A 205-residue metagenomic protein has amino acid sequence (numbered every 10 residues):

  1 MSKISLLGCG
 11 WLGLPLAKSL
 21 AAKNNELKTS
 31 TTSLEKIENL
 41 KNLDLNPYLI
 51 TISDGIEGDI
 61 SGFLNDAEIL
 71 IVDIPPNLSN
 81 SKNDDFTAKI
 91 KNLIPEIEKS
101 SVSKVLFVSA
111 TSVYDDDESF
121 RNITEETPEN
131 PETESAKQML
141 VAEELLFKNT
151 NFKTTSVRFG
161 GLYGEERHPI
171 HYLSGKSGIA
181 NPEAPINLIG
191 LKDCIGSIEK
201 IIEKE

Functional and structural regions predicted by a protein language model:
I4-G8: Conserved N-terminal Rossmann-fold NAD(P)-binding element of oxidoreductases
G13-L14: N-terminal Rossmann-fold NAD(P) dinucleotide-binding loop
L43-A67: Conserved Rossmann-fold cofactor-binding substructure of NAD(P)-dependent oxidoreductases
N65-L106: NAD(P)-cofactor binding segment of oxidoreductase domains
N92-P131: Conserved Rossmann-fold NAD(P)-dependent oxidoreductase catalytic core, especially the SDR/UDP-sugar
E118-S156: Catalytic helix-loop patch of NAD(P)-dependent Rossmann-fold dehydrogenases
R158-L173: Flexible, glycine-rich beta-alpha linker
I170-G178, A184-E205: Alpha-helical substrate-binding/gating segment
